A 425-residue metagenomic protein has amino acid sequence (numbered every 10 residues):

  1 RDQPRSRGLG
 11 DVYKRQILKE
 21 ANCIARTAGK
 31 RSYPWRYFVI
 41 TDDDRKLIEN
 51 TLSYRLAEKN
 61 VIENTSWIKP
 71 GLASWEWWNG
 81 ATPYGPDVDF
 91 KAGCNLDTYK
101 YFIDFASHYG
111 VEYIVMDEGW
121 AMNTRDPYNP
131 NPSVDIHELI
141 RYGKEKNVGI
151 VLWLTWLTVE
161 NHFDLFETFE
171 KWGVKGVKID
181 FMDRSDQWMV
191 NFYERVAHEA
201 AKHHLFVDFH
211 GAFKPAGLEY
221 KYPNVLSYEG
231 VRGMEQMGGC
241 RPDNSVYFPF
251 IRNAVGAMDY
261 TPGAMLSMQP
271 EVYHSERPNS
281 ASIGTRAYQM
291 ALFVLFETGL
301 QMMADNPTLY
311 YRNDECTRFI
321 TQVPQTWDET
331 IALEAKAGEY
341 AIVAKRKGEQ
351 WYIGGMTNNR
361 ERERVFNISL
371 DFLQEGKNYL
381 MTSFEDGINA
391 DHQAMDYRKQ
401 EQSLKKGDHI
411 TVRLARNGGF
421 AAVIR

Functional and structural regions predicted by a protein language model:
D2-L9, Y13: Single conserved hydrophobic/aromatic residue that forms the stacking wall/gate of nucleotide- or nucleobase-binding
R5, S107, E170-K171: Non-catalytic positions within long, well-ordered alpha-helices that form the structural scaffold/packing of enzyme
R31-Y113: An acidic-aromatic substrate-binding cleft motif
E118-T285: Aromatic- and carboxylate-enriched substrate-binding clefts and catalytic-loop regions of carbohydrate-active enzymes
D180, S383-G407: Solvent-exposed beta-strand/loop surfaces of large extracellular or lumenal domains
D305-Y352, D391-M395: Glycan-recognition and catalytic regions of carbohydrate-active enzymes
K336-E375, Y379, F420-A421: Carbohydrate-binding surface patches
E401-R425: C-terminal beta-strand-rich structural cap/linker in extracellular carbohydrate-active enzymes
